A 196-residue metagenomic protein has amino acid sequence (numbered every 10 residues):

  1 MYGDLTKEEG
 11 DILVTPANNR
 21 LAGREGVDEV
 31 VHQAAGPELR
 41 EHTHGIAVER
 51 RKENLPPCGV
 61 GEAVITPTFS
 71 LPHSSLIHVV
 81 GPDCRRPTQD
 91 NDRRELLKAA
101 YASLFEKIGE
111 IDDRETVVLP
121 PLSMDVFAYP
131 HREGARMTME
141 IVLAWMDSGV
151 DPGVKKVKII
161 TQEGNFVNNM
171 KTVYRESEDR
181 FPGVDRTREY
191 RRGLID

Functional and structural regions predicted by a protein language model:
M1-D196: Macrodomain-like recognition of ADP-ribose-binding/processing modules
